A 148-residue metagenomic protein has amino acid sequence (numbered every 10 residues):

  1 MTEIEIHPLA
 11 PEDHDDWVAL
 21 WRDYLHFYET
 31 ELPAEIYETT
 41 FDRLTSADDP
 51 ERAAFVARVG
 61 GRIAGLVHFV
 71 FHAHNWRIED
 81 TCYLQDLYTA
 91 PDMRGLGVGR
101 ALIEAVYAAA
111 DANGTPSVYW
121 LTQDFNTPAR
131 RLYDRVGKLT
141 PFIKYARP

Functional and structural regions predicted by a protein language model:
I4-A19: A short beta-loop-alpha structural element at the N-terminal edge of CoA-dependent acyl/N-acetyltransferase catalytic
V18-R43: Conserved GNAT-fold acetyl-CoA-binding loop/helix
L44-V56, Y83, L139: A short helix-loop-beta-strand connector motif used in the catalytic cores of GNAT acetyltransferases and, in some
V56, R62-F71: Conserved beta-strand in the GNAT
H72-L84, R94, P141: A conserved beta-turn-beta hairpin within the catalytic core of GNAT-like acetyltransferases that forms part
M93, G97-A105: Conserved acetyl-CoA pyrophosphate-binding loop and the N-cap/start of the following alpha-helix in GNAT-like
R100, D124-F142, R147: Conserved active-site alpha-helix within GNAT-family acetyltransferase domains
D111-L121: Conserved GNAT acetyl-CoA-binding A-motif
